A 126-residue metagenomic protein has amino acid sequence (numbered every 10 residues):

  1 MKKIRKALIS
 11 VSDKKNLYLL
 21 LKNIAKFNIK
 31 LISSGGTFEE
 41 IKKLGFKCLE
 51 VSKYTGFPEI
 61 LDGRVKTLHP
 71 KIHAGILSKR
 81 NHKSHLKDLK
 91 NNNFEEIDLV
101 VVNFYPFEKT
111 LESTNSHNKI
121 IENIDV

Functional and structural regions predicted by a protein language model:
M1-V126: N-terminal beta-alpha lobe that positions the nucleotide/phosphoryl donor in ATP/NTP-coupled carboxylate activation
